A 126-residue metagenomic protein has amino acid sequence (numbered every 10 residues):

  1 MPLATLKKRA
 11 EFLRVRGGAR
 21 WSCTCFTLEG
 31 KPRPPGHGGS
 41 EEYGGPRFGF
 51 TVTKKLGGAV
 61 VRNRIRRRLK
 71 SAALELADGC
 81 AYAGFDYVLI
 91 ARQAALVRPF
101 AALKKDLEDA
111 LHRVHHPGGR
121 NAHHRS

Functional and structural regions predicted by a protein language model:
M1-S126: Positively charged, solvent-exposed patches that mediate nucleic-acid binding
